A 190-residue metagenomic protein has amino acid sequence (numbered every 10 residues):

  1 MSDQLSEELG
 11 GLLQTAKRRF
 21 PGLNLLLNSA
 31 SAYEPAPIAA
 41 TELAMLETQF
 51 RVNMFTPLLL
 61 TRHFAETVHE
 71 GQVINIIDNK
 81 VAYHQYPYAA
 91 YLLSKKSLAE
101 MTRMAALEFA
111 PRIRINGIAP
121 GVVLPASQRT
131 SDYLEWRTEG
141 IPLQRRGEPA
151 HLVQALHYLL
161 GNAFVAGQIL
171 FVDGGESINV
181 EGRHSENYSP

Functional and structural regions predicted by a protein language model:
S2, S6-G10, A32-E47, P87-A90 (+2 more regions): Conserved mid-core segment of classical short-chain dehydrogenase/reductases
R18, R51-G71, A106-L107, P111 (+1 more regions): Amphipathic alpha-helical dimer-interface segment in Rossmann-like NAD(P)H-dependent oxidoreductases
L23-S31, N53, N75, N116-P120: Rossmann-fold scaffold of SDR-type NAD(P)-dependent oxidoreductases
S29-E34, G175: Conserved NAD(P)H cofactor-binding loop of Rossmann-fold oxidoreductase domains
A32, A39-L58, I74, Y91 (+2 more regions): Catalytic Tyr-X3-Lys loop
T67, P149-V172, S177, H184: C-terminal substrate-recognition "lid" of short-chain dehydrogenase/reductases
Q72-A110, V122: Catalytic loop of short-chain dehydrogenase/reductase
A99, F109-V123, V165-V172: Conserved Rossmann-fold SDR core element
